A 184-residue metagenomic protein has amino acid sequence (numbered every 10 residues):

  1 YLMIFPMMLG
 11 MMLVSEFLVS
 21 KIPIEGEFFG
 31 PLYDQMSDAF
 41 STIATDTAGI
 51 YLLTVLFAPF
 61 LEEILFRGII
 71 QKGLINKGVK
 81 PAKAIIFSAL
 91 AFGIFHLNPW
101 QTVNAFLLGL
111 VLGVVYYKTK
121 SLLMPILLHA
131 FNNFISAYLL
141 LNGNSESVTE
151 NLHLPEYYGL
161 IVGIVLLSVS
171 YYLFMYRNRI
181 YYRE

Functional and structural regions predicted by a protein language model:
Y1-A58, N76, E146: Juxtamembrane helix-loop-helix connectors linking adjacent transmembrane helices in multi-pass membrane enzymes
F5-P6, Y51-L56, F60, I86-L90 (+4 more regions): Residue-level signature of the transmembrane alpha-helical core of multi-pass small-molecule transporters
M7-V14, Y158-N178: Hydrophobic core of alpha-helical transmembrane segments in multi-pass integral membrane proteins
D46-I50, T54, N76-S88, S121-M124 (+2 more regions): Membrane-interface starts of transmembrane alpha-helices
F60-L65, I69-I70, I94, N98 (+2 more regions): Active-site His/Glu-centered metal-binding helix of metallohydrolases
L61-F87, V114-S121: Membrane-interface helix/loop boundary segments of multi-pass membrane proteins
Q101-L154: Functionally important transmembrane alpha-helices
R179-E184: Short, Lys/Arg-enriched, Gly/Pro-containing loop segments at transmembrane-helix junctions of multi-pass membrane
